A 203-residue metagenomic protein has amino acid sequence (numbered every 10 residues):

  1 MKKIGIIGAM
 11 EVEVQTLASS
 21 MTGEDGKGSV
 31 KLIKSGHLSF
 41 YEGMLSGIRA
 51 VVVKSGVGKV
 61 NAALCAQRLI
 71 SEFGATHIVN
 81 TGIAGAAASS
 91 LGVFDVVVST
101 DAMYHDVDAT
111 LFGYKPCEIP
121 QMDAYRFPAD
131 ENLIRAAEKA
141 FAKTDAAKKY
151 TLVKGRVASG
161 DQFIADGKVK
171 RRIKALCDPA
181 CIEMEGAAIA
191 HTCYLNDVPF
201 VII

Functional and structural regions predicted by a protein language model:
M1-Q67, F73: N-terminal short beta-loop-beta anion/metal-coordinating cradle
Q15-L17, A63, A88-S90, V107-D108 (+1 more regions): Short glycine-/acidic-enriched loop or helix-start segments at secondary-structure transitions that form or flank
A50-S55, R156-A158, I203: Active-site-proximal beta-strand elements of phosphoester/diester hydrolases
R68-F73, S90-L91, A190-P199: Alpha-helix C-terminal capping segments
A75-V79: Proline-aspartate-enriched helix->loop->beta-strand connector
A87-C177: Mid-sequence, gly/pro-rich, charge-dense loop/helix-turn segments that line enzyme active sites
F163-I202: A C-terminal functional module that forms or caps the active site or interfaces directly with catalytic machinery
